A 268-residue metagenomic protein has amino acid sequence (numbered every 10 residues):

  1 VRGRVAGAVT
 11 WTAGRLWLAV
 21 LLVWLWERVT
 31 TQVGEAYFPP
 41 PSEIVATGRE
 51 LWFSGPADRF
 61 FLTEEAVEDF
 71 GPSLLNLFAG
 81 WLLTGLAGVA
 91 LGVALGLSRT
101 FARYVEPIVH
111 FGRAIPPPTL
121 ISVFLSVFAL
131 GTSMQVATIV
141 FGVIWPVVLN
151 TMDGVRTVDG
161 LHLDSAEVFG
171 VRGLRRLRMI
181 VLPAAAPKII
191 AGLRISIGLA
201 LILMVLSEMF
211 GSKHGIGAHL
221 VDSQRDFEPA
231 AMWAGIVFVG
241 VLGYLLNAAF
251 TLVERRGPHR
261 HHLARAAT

Functional and structural regions predicted by a protein language model:
V1-V29: N-terminal signal-anchor/first transmembrane alpha helix
Q32-L82: Periplasmic/extracellular loop-to-transmembrane helix junction in inner-membrane transport proteins
V45, T63, V67, G71 (+9 more regions): Alpha-helical membrane-protein architecture signal
A79-V109: Transmembrane-helix boundary motif in ABC transporter permease subunits
H110-P146, D153-G154: Generic hydrophobic transmembrane alpha-helix motif, especially the helices
A137, F141, L174-S207, W233-A234 (+3 more regions): Transmembrane alpha-helices
V147-G192: Short cytoplasmic-facing helical segments at TM-TM junctions of multi-pass membrane proteins
R156, A234-T268: C-terminal transmembrane helix and the adjacent membrane-cytosol boundary/short C-terminal tail of inner/organellar
